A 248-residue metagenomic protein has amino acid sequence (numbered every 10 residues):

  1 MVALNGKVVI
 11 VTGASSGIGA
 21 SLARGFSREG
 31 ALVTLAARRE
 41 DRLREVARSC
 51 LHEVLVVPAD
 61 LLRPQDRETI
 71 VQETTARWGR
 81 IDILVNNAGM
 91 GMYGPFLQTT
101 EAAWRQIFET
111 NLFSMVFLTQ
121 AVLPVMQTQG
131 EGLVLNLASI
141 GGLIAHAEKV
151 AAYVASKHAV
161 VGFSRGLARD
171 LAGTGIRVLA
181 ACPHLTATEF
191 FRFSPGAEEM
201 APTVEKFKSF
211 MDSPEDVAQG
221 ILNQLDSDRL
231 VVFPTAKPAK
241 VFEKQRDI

Functional and structural regions predicted by a protein language model:
S15-S16: Conserved glycine-rich cofactor-binding loop
E29-E45: Conserved glycine-rich Rossmann-like NAD(P)H-binding loop of the short-chain dehydrogenase/reductase
A59-T69, E101: The beta1-alpha1 cofactor-binding region of Rossmann-like NAD(H)/NADP(H)-dependent oxidoreductases
P95-F96, A103-F108: Substrate-binding pocket helix/loop in short-chain dehydrogenase/reductase
T119, S156: Active-site helix of classical SDR
S139: Residue(s) in the substrate-gating loop at a strand-loop-helix junction that position the organic substrate next
A180, E199-K244: C-terminal helical subdomain
